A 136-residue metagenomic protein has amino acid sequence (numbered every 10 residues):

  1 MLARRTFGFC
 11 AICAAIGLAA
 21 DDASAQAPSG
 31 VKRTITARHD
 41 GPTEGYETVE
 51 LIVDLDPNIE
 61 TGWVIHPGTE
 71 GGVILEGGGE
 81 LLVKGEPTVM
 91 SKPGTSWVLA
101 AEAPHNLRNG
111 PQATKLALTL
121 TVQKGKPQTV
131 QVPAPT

Functional and structural regions predicted by a protein language model:
M1-A14: N-terminal secretory signal peptides and thylakoid transit peptides that target proteins across membranes
A19-A37: C-terminal segment of N-terminal export signals and the immediately downstream linker at the start of the mature
V49-H66: Conserved short histidine dyad/triad with adjacent acidic residue
E60-G62, W97-L107: Histidine-centered metal-chelating micro-motifs
P67-K84: Glycine- and acidic-residue-biased ligand/ion/polar-headgroup-sensing regions
E86-E102: Short acidic-glycine-tyrosine-enriched beta hairpin
E102-K126: Ligand-binding loop in jelly-roll beta-barrel domains
